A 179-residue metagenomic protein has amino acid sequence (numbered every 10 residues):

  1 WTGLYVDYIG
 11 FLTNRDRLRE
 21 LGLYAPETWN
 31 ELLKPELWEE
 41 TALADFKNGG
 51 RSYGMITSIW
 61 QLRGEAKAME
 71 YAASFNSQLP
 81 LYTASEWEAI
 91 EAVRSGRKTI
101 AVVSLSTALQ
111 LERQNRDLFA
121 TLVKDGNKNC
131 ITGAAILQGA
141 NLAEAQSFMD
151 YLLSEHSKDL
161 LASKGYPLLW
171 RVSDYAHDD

Functional and structural regions predicted by a protein language model:
W1-R97: Extracytoplasmic ligand-binding site segments that recognize negatively charged/polar headgroups
L12-R17, C130-A143, L160-L161: A bilobed periplasmic-binding-protein/Venus flytrap-type ligand-binding module shared by bacterial periplasmic
R15, D45, L105-S106, K164-G165: Short secondary-structure boundary segments
E40-A44, Y151-V172: Periplasmic-binding protein-like
K67, Y71, A140-L152, L160: Short amphipathic alpha-helical coupling segments at ligand-binding clamshell hinges and other catalytic/signaling
Y71-N76, Y82-T83, Q114-Q138, S173-Y175: Periplasmic-binding protein-like
A89, S106-A108, S157: Alpha-helix capping/helix-boundary segments
R94, K98-F119: A ligand-binding cleft/hinge motif common to bilobed small-molecule-binding domains
